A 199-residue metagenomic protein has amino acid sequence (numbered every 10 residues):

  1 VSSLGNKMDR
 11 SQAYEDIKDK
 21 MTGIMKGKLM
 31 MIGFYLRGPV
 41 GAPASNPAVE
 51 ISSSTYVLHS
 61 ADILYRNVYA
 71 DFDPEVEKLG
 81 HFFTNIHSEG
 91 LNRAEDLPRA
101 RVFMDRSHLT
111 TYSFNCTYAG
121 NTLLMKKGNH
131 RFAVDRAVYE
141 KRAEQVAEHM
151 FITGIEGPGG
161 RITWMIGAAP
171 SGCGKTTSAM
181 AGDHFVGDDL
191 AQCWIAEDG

Functional and structural regions predicted by a protein language model:
V1-C173, D183-W194, G199: Conserved internal helical-beta-strand scaffold that buttresses enzyme catalytic cores
S178: Hydrophobic positions on the alpha1 helix immediately C-terminal to the Walker A/P-loop
